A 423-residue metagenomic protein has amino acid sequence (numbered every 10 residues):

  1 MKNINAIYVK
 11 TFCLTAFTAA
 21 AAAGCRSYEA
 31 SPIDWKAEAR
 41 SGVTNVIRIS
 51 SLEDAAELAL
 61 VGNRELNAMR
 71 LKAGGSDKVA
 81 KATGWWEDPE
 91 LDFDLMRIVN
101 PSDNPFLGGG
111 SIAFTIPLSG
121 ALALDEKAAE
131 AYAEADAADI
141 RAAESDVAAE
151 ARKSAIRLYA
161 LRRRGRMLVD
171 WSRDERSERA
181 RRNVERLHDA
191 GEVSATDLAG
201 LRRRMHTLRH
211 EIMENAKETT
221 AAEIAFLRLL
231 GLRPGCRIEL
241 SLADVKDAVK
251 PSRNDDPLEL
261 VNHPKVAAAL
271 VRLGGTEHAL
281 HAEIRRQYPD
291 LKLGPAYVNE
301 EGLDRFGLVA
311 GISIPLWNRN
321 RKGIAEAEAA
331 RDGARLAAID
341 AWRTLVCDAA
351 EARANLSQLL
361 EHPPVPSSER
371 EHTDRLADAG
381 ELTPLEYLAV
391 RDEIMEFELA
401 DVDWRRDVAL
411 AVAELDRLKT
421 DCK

Functional and structural regions predicted by a protein language model:
K2-C13: Bacterial N-terminal signal peptides that target proteins for export
K2-I4, C25-R26, L122, A138-N262 (+6 more regions): Periplasmic alpha-helical coiled-coil/stalk elements that build and connect Gram-negative outer-membrane
C25-E90, L95, E130, E192-A195 (+7 more regions): Bacterial Sec-pathway N-terminal export signals of envelope proteins
E57-N67, G74-P89, S102, S111-A128 (+8 more regions): A glycine-/polar-enriched beta->alpha junction
P89-V99, L124, P289-N299: Transmembrane beta-strand segments that form the barrel wall of outer-membrane beta-barrel proteins
N104-G108, G302-L308: Residues that define the transmembrane beta-barrel architecture of outer-membrane proteins
